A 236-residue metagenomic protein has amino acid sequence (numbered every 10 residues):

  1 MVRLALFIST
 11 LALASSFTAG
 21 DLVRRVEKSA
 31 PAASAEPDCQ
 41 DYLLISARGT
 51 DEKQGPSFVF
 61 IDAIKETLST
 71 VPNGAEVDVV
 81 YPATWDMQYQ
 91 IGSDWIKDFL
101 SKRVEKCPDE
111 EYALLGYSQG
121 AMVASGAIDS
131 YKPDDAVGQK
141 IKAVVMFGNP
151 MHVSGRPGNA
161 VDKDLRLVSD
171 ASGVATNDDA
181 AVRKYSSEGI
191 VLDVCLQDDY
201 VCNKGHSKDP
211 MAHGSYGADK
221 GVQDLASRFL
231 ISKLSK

Functional and structural regions predicted by a protein language model:
M1-E27, K236: Fungal secretory targeting signals
A14, V59, D129-Y131, N159 (+1 more regions): Single-residue recognition of alpha-helix boundary sites
E27-E110, V194-Q223, S227-S232, K236: Active-site catalytic motif of lipid deacylating hydrolases and related acyltransferases
E36-D38, A136-V137, R183-S186: Solvent-exposed alpha-helices and their adjacent loops that cap or buttress functional pockets in soluble metabolic
D41-L44, Y112, K142-V145, G189-I190: Hydrophobic beta-strand segments of well-ordered beta-sheets in folded domains
D94-V182: Serine-dependent carboxylesterase/thioesterase catalytic core of lipase-like alpha/beta-hydrolase/SGNH enzymes
A143-K233: The alpha/beta-hydrolase serine catalytic core
